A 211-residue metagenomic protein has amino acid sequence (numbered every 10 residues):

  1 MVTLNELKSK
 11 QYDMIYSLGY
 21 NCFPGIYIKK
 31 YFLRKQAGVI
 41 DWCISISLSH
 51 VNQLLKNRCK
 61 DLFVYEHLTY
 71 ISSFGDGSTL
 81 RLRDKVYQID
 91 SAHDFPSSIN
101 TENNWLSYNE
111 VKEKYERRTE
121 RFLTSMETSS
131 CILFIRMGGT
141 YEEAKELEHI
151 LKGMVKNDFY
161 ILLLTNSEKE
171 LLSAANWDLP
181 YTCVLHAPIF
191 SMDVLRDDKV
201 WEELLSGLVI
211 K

Functional and structural regions predicted by a protein language model:
M1-K211: Extracellular glycan-modifying ectodomains
